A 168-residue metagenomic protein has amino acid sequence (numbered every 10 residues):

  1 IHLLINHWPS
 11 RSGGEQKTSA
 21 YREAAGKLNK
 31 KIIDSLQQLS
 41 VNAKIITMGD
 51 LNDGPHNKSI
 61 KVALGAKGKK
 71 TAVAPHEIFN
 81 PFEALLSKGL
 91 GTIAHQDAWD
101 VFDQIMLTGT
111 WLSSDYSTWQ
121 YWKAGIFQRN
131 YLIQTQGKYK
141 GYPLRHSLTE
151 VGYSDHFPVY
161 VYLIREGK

Functional and structural regions predicted by a protein language model:
I1-S12, R165-K168: Beta-strand-turn-beta hairpins that frame and shape the catalytic cleft of phosphate-ester-processing enzymes
N6, A20-E23, N42: A shared catalytic/ligand-binding motif for oxyanion handling
W8, D50-L51: Active-site metal-binding loops of divalent metal-dependent hydrolases
S12-R22, T47-M48, L90-H95, S147-L148: Second-shell loop/turn segments in exported
A25-M48: His/acidic metal-ligating clusters that form di-metal
Q37-A43, D53-K168: Metal-dependent phosphoester-hydrolase catalytic domains
